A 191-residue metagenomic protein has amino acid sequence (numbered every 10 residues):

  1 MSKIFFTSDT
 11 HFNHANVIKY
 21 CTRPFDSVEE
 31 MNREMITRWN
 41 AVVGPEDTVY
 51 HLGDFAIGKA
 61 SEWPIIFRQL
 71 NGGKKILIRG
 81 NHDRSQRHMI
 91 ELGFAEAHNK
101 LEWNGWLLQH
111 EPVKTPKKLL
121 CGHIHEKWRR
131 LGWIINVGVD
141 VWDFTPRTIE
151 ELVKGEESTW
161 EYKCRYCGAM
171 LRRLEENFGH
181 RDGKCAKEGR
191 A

Functional and structural regions predicted by a protein language model:
M1-S2, W160, R190-A191: Short, Lys/Arg-enriched, disordered terminal segments
S2-S8, F12-E102, C164: Core catalytic region of metal-dependent phosphoesterases/phosphodiesterases, especially metallo-beta-lactamase-like
T10, N104-W106, A169: Well-ordered beta-strand scaffold positions
H11-N13, N81-H82, H110, L120-K127 (+1 more regions): Histidine-centered divalent metal-coordination motifs
I90-E161: Conserved beta-sheet core of the metallophosphoesterase superfamily
S158-Y162, N177-H180: Disulfide-bonded cysteine motifs in exported proteins
Y162-R172: Amphipathic alpha-helical oligomerization segments
E175-R190: Cysteine-rich micro-motifs
